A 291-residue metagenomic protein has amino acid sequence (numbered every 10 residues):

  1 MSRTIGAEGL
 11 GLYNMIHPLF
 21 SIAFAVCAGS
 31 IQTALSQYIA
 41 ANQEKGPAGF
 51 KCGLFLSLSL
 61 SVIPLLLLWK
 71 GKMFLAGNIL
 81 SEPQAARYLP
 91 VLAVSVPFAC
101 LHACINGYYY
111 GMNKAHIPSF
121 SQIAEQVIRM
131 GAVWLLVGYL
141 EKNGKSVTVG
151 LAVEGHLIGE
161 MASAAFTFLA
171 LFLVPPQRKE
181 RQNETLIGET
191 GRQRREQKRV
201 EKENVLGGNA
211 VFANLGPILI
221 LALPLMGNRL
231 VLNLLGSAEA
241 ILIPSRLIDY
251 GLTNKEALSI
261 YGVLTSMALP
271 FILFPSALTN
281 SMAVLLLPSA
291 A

Functional and structural regions predicted by a protein language model:
N14, G46-S59, L215, L219 (+1 more regions): Interfacial transmembrane-helix starts/ends
A28-Q43, I272-A291: Helix-loop junctions and terminal segments of transmembrane helices in multi-pass membrane transport/translocation
I31-F74, R87-Y88, C100: Membrane-water interface segments that mark the loop-to-transmembrane alpha-helix transition
L66, S81-C104: Alpha-helical transmembrane segments of multi-pass membrane proteins
A99-S121: Membrane-interface junctions at transmembrane-helix termini in multi-pass inner-membrane proteins
F120-L135, N143-L173: Hydrophobic alpha-helical transmembrane segments
K145-V153, A165-G227: Interhelical loop/hinge segments that connect adjacent transmembrane helices in multipass membrane
H156-G159, S163, T167-L171, G208-P288: Transmembrane helical elements of multi-pass membrane transporters/channels
